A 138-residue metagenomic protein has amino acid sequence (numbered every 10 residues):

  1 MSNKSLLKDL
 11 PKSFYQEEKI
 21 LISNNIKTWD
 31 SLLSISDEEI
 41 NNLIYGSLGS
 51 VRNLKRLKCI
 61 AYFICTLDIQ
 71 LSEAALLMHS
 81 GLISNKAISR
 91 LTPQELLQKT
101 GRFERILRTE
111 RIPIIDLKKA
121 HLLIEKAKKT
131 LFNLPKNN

Functional and structural regions predicted by a protein language model:
M1-N138: C-terminal extensions
